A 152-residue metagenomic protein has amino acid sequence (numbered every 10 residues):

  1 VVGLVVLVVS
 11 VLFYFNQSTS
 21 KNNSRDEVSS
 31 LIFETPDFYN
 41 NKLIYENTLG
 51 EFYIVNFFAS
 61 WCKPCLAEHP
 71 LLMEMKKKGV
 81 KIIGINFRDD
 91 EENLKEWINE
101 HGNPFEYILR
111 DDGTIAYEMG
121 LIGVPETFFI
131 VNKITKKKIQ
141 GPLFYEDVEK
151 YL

Functional and structural regions predicted by a protein language model:
V1-E34, E149-L152: N-terminal targeting signals for export/organelle localization
I32-Y53: A short beta-strand-turn-helix
E51-Y53, F57-W61, G123: Short pre-active-site segment immediately N-terminal to redox-active cysteine/selenocysteine motifs in thiol-based
I54-V55, I82, T127: Hydrophobic beta-strand anchors of alpha/beta hydrolase catalytic cores
F57-E74: Conserved redox-active cysteine motifs that mediate thiol-disulfide chemistry, especially di-cysteine Cys-X(1-2)-Cys
A67, E92-E100: Short alpha-helix adjacent to the SAM-binding motif of class I
V80-N93, P104-G113: Thiol-based oxidoreductase modules, predominantly thioredoxin-like and allied folds used for disulfide exchange
N99-P104, R110-L152: Thiol/disulfide oxidoreductase modules built on the thioredoxin-like
